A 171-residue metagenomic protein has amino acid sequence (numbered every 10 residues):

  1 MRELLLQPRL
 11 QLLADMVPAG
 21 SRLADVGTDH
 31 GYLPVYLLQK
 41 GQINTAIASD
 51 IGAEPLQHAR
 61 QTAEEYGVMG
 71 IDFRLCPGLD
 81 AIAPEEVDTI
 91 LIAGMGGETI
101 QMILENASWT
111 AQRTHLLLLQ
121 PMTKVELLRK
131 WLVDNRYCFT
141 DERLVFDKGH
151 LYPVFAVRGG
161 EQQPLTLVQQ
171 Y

Functional and structural regions predicted by a protein language model:
M1-S21, V35: S-adenosyl-L-methionine
R2-L6, A81, E98-Y171: Class I S-adenosyl-L-methionine
G20-D29: Conserved class I S-adenosyl-L-methionine
H30-Q42: Conserved SAM-binding loop of SAM-dependent methyltransferases across substrates and taxa, primarily the Class I
T45-D50: Conserved SAM-binding motif I beta-strand of class I
G52-E54: Conserved SAM/SAH-binding beta-strand->alpha-helix loop
Q57-E85: S-adenosyl-L-methionine
V87-G94: Short SAM/SAH-binding signature in class I
